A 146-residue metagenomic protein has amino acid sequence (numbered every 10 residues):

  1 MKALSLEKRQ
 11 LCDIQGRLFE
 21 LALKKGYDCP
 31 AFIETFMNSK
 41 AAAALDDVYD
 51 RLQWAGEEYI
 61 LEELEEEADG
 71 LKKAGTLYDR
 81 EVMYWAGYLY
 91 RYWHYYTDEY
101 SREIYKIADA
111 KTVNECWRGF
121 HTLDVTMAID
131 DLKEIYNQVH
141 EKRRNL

Functional and structural regions predicted by a protein language model:
M1-L6, A74-G75: A ubiquitous short alpha-helical element
L4, K8, C12-E65: N-terminal interaction modules that seed assembly of large macromolecular complexes
L18, A41, L45, I60-L64 (+4 more regions): Generic structural signal of hydrophobic/aromatic residues within well-ordered alpha-helices of folded domains
K25, S39, E67, Y92 (+3 more regions): Surface-exposed polar/charged interaction patches
Y27-E34, G70-G75, S101-Y105: Short, surface-exposed acidic
D50-M83, Y96: Long, compositionally biased
Y84-Y88, Y92-E103, A108-M127: A structured, charge-rich N-terminal accessory region that forms the first stable segment of a protein and links
N114-L146: Glycine-rich, aromatic-bearing surface loops/beta-hairpins
